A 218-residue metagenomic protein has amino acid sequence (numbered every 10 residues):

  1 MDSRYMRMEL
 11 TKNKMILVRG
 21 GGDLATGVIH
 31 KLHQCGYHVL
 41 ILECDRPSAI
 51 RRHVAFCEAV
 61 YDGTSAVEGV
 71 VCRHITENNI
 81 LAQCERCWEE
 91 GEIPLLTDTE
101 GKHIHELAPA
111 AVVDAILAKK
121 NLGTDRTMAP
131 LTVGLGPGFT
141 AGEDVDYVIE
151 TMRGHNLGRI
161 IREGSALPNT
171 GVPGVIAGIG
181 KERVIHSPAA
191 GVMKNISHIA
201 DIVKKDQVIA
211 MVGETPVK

Functional and structural regions predicted by a protein language model:
R7-K218: Well-ordered secondary-structure scaffolds
